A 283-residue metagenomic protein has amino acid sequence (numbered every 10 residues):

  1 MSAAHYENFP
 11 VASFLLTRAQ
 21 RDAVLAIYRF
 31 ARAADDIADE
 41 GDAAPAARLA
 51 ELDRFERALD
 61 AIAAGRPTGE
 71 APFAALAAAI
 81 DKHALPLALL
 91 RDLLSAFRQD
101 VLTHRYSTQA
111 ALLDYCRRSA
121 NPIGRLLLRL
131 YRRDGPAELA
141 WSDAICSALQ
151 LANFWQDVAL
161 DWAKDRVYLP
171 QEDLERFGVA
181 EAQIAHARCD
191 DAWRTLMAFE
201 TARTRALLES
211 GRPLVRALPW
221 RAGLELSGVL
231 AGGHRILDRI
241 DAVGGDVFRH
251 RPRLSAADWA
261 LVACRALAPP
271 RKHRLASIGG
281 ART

Functional and structural regions predicted by a protein language model:
M1-Q150, W155, A159-T283: Catalytic cores of Mg2+-dependent Asp-rich isoprenoid enzymes
